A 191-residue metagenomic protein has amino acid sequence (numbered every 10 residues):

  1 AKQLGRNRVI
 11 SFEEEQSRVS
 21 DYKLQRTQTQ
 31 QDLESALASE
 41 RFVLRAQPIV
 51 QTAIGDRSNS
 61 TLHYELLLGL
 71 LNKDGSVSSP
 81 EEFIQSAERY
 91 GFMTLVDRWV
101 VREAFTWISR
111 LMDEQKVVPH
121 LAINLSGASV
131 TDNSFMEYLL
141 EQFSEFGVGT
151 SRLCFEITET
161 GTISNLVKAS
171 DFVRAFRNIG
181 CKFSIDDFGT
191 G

Functional and structural regions predicted by a protein language model:
K2-Q3, F155: Hydrophobic packing segments in regular secondary structure
Q3-A46, A87-G91, S129-M136, A169-S170: C-di-GMP signaling machinery
R8, R41-V43, V118-A122, R152-C154 (+1 more regions): Residues at or immediately flanking beta-strands
F12-E15, Q47-Q51, N124-A128, T158-T160: Short loop/turn motifs enriched for small/polar and acidic residues
D21-S86, N124, I185: Active-site core of bacterial EAL-family cyclic-dinucleotide phosphodiesterase domains
T29, L66, S86-A87, V100-I108 (+2 more regions): Structural preference for long, well-ordered alpha-helical segments in enzyme cores
D56, D74, L95, W99-L125 (+2 more regions): Helix C-cap/alpha-to-beta connector motif
L140-G191: The catalytic core of metal-dependent phosphodiesterases that act on cyclic dinucleotides
